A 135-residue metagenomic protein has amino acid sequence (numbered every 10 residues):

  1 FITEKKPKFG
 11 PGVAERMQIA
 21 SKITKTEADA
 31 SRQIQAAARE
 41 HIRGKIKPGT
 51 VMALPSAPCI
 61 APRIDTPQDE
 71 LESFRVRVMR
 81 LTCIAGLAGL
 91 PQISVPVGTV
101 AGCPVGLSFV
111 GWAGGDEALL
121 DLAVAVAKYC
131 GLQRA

Functional and structural regions predicted by a protein language model:
F1-R32, P96-A101: Short helix-loop capping/hinge segments that flank enzyme active sites or metal/cofactor-binding pockets
I2-E4, A28-G49: Acyltransferase
E4-K5, A20, K45, V126-Y129 (+1 more regions): Change "in soluble alpha/beta enzymes" to "in soluble alpha/beta proteins
S56: Glycine-rich, N-terminal phosphate-binding loop of Rossmann-like dinucleotide-binding domains
A61-M79: Short, surface-exposed loop/helix-turn segments at secondary-structure junctions that function as lids/hinges flanking
S73-V95: Small-aliphatic-rich amphipathic alpha-helix that forms the alpha element of a beta-alpha
L87-A135: Structural helix-boundary/capping segments
